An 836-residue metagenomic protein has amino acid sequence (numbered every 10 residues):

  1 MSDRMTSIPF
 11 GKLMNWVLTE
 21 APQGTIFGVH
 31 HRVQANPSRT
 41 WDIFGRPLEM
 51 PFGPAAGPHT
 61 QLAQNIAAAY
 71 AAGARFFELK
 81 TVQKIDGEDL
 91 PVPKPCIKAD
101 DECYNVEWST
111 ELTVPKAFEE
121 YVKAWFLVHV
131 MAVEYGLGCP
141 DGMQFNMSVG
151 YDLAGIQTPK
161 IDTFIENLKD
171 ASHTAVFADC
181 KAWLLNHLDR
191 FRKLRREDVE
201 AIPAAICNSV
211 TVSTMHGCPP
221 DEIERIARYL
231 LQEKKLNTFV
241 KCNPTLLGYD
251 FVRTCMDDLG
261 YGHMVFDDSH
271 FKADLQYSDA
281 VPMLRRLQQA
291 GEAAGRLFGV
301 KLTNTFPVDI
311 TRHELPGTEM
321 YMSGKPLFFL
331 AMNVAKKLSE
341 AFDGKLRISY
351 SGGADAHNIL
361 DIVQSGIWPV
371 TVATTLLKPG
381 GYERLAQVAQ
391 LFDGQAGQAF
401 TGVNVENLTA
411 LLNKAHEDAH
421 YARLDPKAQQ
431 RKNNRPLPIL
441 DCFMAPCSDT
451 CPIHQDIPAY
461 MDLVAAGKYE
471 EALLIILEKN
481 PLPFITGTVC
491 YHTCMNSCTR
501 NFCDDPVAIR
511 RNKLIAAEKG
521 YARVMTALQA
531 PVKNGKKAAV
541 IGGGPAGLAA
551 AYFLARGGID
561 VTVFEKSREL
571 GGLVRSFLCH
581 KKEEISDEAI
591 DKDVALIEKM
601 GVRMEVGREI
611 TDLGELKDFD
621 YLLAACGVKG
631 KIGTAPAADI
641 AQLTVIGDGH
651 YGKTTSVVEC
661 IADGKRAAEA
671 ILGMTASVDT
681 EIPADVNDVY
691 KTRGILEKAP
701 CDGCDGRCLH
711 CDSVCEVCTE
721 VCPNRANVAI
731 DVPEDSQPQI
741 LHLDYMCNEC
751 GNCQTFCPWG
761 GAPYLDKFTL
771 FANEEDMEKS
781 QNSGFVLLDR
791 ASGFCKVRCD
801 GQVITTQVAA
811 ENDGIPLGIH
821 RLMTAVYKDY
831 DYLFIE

Functional and structural regions predicted by a protein language model:
M1-E233: N-terminal capping/small domains of soluble enzymes
P22-P37, P244-G344, P379-G397: Glycine/Thr-rich beta-alpha phosphate-binding loop at enzyme active sites
A56-H59, F306, L346-I359: Glycine-rich beta-to-alpha transition loops that act as phosphate-gripper elements at the mouths of alpha/beta enzyme
Q64-A68, A227, A354-V372: Catalytic cores of alpha/beta
R75-D86, C242-P244, D361-L391: Glycine-rich phosphate-binding active-site loops on the catalytic face of alpha/beta enzymes
L376-L377, E383, Q387-V388, F392-V532 (+5 more regions): Ferredoxin-type iron-sulfur electron-transfer modules and their immediate structural context
Q455-A465, L473, F502, P506-R510 (+1 more regions): Beta1-alpha1 glycine-rich phosphate/pyrophosphate-binding loop at the start of Rossmann-like nucleotide-binding domains
P481, G544-A546, E569, H650-Y651 (+1 more regions): Residue-level detector of alpha-helix initiation sites
